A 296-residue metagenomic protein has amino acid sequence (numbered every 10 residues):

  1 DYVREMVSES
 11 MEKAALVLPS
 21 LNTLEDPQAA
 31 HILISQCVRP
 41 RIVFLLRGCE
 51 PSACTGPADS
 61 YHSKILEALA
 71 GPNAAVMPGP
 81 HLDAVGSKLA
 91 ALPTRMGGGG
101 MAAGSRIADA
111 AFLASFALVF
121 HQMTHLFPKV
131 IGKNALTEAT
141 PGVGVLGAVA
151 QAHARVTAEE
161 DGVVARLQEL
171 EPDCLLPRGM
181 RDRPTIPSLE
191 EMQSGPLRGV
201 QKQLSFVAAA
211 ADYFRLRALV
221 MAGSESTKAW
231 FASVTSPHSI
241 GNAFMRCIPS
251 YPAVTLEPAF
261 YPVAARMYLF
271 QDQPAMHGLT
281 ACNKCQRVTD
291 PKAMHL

Functional and structural regions predicted by a protein language model:
D1-L296: Nucleic-acid-interacting cores, centered on viral/eukaryotic replication and modification enzymes
